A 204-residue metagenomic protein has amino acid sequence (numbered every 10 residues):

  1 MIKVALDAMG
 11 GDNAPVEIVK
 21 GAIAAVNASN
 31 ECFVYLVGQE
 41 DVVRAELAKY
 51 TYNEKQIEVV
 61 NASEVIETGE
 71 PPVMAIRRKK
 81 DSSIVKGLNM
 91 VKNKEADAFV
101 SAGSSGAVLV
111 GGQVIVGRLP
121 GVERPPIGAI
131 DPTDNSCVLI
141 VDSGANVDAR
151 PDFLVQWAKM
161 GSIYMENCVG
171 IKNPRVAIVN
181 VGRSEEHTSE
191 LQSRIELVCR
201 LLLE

Functional and structural regions predicted by a protein language model:
M1-V114, I163-E185, S189: Contiguous, glycine/small-aliphatic-enriched amphipathic segments in soluble metabolic enzymes
P15, K80, E123, R150 (+1 more regions): Short, conserved glycine- and acidic-residue-centered signature motifs in active-site or ligand-binding loops
A22, R118, E204: Glycine-rich, phosphate-binding/catalytic loops in enzymes
V60, I130, D142, V179 (+1 more regions): Residues in well-ordered beta-strands of folded domains
V110-G144: Short, acidic/small-residue loops that bind anionic groups at enzyme active sites
T133-N180, S189: Ligand-binding beta-strand-loop-alpha-helix segment within the catalytic cores of soluble metabolic enzymes
E186-E204: Single conserved hydrophobic/aromatic residue that forms the stacking wall/gate of nucleotide- or nucleobase-binding
